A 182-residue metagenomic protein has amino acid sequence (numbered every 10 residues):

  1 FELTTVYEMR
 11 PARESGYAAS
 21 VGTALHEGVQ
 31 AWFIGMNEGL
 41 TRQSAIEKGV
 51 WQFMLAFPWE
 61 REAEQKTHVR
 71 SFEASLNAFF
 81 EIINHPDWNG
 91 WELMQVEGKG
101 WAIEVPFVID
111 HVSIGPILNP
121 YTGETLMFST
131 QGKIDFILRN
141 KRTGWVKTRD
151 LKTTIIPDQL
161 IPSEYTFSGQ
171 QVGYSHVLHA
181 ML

Functional and structural regions predicted by a protein language model:
F1-E38: Nuclease catalytic cores
F1-R13, A56, T148, T154-D158: Short amphipathic alpha-helical segments and their helix-coil junctions
F1-V6, V21, A78-P86, V105 (+2 more regions): Broad hydrophobic/π-residue packing in well-ordered secondary structure
S15, E62-Q65, L160-E164: Active-site oxyanion-binding pockets that recognize sulfate/phosphate
Y17, V21, H68-S75, F167-Q170: Hydrophobic (often cysteine-bearing) scaffold residues that line and stabilize catalytic clefts of nucleotide/cofactor
G28-P120: A non-catalytic, helix-rich entry segment at domain boundaries
G98, A102-L182: Mg2+/Mn2+-dependent nuclease catalytic core
